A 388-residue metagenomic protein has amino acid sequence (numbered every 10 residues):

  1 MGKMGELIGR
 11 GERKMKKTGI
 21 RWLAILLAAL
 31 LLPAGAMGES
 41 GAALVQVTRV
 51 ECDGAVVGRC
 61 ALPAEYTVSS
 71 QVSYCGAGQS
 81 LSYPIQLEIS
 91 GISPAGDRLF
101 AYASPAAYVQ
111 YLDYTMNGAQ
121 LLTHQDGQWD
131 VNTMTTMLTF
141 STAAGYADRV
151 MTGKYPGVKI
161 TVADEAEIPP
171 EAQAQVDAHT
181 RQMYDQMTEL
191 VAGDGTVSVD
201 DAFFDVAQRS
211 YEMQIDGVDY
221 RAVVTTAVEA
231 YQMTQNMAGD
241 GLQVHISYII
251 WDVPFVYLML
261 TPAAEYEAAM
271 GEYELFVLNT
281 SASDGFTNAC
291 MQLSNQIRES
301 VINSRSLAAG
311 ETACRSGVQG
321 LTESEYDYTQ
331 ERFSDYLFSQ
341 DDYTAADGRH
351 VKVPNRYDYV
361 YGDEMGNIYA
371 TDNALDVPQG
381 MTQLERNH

Functional and structural regions predicted by a protein language model:
M1-M4: Methionine residue identity
L7-G11, P33-H388: N-terminal targeting sequences that direct proteins away from the cytosol to non-cytosolic compartments
M15-L23: Bacterial N-terminal signal peptides that target proteins for export
A24-A34: Bacterial N-terminal signal peptides
